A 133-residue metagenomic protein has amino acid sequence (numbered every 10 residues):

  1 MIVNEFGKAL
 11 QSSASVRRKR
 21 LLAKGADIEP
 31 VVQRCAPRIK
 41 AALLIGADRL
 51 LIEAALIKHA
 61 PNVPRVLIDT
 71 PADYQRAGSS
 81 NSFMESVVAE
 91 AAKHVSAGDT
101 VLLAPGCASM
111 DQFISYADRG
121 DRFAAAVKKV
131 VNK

Functional and structural regions predicted by a protein language model:
I2-K8, S12, R17-K133: ATP-dependent carboxylate-amine ligase
